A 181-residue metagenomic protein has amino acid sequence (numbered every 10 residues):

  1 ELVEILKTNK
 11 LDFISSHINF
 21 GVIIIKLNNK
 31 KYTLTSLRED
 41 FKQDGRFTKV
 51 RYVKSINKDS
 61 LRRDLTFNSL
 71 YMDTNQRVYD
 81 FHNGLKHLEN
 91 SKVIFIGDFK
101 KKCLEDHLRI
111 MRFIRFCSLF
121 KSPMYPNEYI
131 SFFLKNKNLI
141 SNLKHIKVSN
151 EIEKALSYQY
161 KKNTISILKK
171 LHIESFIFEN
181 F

Functional and structural regions predicted by a protein language model:
E1-F181: Catalytic cores of the polymerase beta-like nucleotidyltransferase superfamily and closely associated nucleotide
